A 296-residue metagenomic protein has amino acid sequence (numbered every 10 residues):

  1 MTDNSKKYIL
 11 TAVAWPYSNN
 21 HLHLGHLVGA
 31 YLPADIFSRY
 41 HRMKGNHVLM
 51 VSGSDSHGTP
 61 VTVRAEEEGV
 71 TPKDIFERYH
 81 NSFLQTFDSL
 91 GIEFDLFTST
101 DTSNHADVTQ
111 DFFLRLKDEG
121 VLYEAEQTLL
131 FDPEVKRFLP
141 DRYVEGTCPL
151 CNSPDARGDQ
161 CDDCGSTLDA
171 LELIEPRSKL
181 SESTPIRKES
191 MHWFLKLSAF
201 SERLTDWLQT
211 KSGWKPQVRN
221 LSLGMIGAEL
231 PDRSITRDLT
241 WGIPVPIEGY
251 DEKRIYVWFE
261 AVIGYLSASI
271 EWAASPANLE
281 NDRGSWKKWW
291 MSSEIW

Functional and structural regions predicted by a protein language model:
T2-S52, N104-V108, C151, I174-W296: Structured secondary-structure scaffolds
N20-L27, F94, T98, E124: Histidine-centered catalytic micro-motifs
M50-P60, T100-H105, Q127-L129: Short, solvent-exposed turn/loop segments enriched in Gly/Ser/Thr/Pro and often Arg
R64-E77: A charged helix-plus-loop insertion that forms the helical arch/lid used to bind and gate nucleic-acid substrates
N81-D95: A glycine-rich helix N-cap at a beta->alpha junction
F97-H105, K136, L223: Conserved short loop/turn motifs at secondary-structure junctions
A106-E124: Hydrophobic or amphipathic alpha-helical targeting/insertion segments
G120-H192: Cys/His-rich short segments
